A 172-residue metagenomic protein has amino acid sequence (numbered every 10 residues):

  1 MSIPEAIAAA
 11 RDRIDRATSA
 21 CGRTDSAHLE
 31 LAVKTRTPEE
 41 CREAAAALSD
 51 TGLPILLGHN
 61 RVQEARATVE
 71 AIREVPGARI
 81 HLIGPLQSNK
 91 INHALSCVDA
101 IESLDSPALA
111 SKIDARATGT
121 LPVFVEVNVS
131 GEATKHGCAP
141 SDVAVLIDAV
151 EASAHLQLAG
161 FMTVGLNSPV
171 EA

Functional and structural regions predicted by a protein language model:
M1-A172: Conserved alpha/beta-domain cores
